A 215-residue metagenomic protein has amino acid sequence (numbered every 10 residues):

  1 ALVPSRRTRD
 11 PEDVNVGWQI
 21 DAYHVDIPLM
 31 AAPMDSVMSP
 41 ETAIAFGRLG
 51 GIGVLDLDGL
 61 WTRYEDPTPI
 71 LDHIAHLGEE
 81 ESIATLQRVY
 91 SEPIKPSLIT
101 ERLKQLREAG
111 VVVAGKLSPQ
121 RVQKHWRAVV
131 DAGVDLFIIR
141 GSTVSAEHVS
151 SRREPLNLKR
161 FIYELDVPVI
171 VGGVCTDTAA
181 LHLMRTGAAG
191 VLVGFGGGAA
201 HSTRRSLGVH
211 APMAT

Functional and structural regions predicted by a protein language model:
A1-T215: Active-site entrance/lid segments in N-terminal catalytic domains of soluble metabolic enzymes
